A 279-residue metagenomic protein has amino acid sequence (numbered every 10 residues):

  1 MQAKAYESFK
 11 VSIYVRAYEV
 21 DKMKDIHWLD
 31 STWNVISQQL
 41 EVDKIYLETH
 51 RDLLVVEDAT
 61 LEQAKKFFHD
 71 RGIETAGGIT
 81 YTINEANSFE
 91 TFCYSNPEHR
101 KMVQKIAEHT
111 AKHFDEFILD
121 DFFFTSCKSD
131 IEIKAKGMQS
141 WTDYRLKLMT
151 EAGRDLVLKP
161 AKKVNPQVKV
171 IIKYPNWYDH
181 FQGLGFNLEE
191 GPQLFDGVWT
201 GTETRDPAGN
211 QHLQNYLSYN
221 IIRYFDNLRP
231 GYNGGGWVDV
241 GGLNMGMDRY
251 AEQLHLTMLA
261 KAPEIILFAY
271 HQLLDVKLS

Functional and structural regions predicted by a protein language model:
M1-S279: Glycan-processing catalytic domains of CAZymes
